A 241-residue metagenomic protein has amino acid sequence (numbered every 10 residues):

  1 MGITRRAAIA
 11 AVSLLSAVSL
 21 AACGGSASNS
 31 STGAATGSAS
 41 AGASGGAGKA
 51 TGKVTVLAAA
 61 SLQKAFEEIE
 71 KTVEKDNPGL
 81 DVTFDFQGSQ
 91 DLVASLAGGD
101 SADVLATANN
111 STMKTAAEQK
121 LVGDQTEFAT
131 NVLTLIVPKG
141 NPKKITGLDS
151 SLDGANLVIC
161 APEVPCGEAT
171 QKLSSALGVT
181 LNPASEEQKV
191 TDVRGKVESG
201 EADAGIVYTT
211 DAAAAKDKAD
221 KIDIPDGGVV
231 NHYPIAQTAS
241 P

Functional and structural regions predicted by a protein language model:
G2-R6, L14-L62, E67-K71, K75 (+5 more regions): Exported/periplasmic ABC-transporter solute-binding proteins
V54, L80-V82, L133: Conserved beta-strand core positions
G79, S101-A102, A202: Short, high-confidence coil segments that cap the C-terminus of an alpha-helix and link into the following beta-strand
V93, G99-N109, M113-F128: Short beta-strand-centered segments that line the small-molecule binding cleft or hinge of alpha/beta clamshell
